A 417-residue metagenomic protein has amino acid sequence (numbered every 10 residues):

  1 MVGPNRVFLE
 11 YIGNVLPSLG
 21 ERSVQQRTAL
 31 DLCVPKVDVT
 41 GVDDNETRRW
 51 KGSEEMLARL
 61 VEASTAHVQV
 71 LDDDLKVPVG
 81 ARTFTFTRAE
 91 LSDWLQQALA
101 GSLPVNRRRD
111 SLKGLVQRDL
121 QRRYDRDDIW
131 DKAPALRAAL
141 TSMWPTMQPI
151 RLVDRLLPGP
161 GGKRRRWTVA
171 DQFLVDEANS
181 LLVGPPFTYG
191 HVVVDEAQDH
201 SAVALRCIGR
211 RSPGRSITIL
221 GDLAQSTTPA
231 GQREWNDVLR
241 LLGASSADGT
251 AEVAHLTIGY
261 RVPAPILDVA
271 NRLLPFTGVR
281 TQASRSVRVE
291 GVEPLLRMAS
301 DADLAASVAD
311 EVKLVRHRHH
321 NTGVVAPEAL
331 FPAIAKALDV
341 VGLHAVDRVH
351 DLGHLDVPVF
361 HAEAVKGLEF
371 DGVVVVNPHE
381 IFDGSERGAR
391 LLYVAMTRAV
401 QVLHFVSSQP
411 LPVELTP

Functional and structural regions predicted by a protein language model:
M1-V193, Q198-C207, R215, A224 (+2 more regions): Alpha-helical nucleic-acid-binding subdomain of P-loop helicases immediately C-terminal to the Walker A/P-loop
P4-R48, E177-H191, Q198-P417: Conserved helicase motor core of SF1/SF2 NTP-dependent helicases
